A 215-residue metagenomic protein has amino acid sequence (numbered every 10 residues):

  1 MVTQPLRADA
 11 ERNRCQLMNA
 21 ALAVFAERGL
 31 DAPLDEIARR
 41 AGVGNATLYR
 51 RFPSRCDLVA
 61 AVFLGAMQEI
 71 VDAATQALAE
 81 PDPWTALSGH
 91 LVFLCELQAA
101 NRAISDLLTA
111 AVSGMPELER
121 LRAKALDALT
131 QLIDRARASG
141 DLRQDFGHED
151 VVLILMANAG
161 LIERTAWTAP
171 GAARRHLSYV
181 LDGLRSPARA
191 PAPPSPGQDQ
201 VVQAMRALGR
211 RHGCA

Functional and structural regions predicted by a protein language model:
M1-R40, D57-A60: Basic, helix-initiating cap at the start of DNA-binding domains
M1-V2, D127-A138, R164-A215: C-terminal peripheral helix-coil segments that are non-catalytic and often amphipathic
R7, R14-C15, L34, C56 (+9 more regions): Short, structured helix-loop boundary elements
G29-L30, R50, R143: Helix-turn-helix/winged-helix DNA-binding modules
P33-L34, A103-A110, D141, D145-F146 (+1 more regions): Short, hydrophobic secondary-structure boundary micro-motifs
G42-F52: Short hydrophobic/aromatic patch on the recognition helix
A61, D72-A100, S113-A128: Hydrophobic alpha-helical connector segments
G114-A159, E163-R164, G171-S178: Amphipathic alpha-helical packing segments from all-alpha helical-bundle domains
